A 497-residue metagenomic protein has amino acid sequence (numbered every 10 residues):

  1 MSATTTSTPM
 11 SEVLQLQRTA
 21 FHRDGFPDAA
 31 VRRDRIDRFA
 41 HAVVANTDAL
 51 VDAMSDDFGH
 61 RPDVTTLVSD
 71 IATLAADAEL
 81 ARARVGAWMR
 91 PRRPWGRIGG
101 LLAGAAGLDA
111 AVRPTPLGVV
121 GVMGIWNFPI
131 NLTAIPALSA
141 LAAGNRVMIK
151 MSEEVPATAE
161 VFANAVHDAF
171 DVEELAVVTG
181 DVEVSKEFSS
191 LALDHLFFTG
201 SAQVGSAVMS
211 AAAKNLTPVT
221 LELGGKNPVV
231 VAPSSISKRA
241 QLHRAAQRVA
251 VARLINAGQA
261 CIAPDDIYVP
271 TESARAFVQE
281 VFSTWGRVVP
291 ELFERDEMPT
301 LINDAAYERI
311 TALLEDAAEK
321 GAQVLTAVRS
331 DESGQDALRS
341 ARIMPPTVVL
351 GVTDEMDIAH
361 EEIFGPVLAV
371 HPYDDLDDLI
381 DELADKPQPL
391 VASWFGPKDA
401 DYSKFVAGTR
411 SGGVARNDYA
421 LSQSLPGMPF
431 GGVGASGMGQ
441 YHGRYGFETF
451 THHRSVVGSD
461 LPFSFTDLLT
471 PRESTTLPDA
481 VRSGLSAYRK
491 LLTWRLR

Functional and structural regions predicted by a protein language model:
M1-L108: N-terminal Rossmann-like NAD(P)+-binding subdomain of aldehyde/semialdehyde dehydrogenases
S2-T4, T19, P27-D28, R33 (+2 more regions): Conserved C-terminal structural/oligomerization subdomain of aldehyde/semialdehyde dehydrogenase
M10, A29, T47, R239-L242 (+3 more regions): Residues at or immediately preceding the N-termini of alpha-helices
G25, A40-V43, T47, F58 (+14 more regions): Structural signal for hydrophobic packing residues in well-ordered secondary-structure cores of soluble enzyme domains
R32, A78, G144, L175 (+7 more regions): Residue-level signal for inorganic ion chemistry
M54, A159-F162, V166, F188 (+6 more regions): Hydrophobic packing residues within well-ordered alpha-helices of enzyme cores
I98-H243, Y373: Rossmann-like NAD(P) dinucleotide-binding subdomain of oxidoreductase/dehydrogenase enzymes
F170, Q203-T353, R416, K490-L496: ALDH superfamily catalytic-core signature
